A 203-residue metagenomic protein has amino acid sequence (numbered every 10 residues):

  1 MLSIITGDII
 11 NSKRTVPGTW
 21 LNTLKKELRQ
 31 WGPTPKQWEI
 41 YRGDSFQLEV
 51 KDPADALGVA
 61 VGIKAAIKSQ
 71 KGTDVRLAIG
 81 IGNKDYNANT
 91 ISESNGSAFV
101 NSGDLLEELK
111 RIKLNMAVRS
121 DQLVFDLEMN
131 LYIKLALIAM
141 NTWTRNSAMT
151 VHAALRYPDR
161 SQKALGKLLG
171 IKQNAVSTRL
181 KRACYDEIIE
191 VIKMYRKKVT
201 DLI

Functional and structural regions predicted by a protein language model:
M1-E107: DNA-contacting interfaces and partner/effector-binding or oligomerization modules in DNA-centric proteins
N87-E93, L109-L131: Flexible, glycine/charge-rich interdomain/linker segments that couple and regulate nucleotide signaling catalytic cores
L127-N146, V199-T200: Short, Lys/Arg-enriched anionic-surface-contact patches
S147-A154: Short alpha-helical "packing" element that flanks the helix-turn-helix/winged-helix DNA-binding module
Y157-P158: Flexible coil/turn residues that form the inter-helical turn or adjacent wing/linker of helix-turn-helix
S161-L169, V176: Short alpha-helical "recognition helix" segments of helix-turn-helix
S177-R182: Key DNA-contacting residues within the recognition helix of helix-turn-helix
C184-V199: Short, Lys/Arg-enriched C-terminal cap helix and immediately downstream tail that follows
